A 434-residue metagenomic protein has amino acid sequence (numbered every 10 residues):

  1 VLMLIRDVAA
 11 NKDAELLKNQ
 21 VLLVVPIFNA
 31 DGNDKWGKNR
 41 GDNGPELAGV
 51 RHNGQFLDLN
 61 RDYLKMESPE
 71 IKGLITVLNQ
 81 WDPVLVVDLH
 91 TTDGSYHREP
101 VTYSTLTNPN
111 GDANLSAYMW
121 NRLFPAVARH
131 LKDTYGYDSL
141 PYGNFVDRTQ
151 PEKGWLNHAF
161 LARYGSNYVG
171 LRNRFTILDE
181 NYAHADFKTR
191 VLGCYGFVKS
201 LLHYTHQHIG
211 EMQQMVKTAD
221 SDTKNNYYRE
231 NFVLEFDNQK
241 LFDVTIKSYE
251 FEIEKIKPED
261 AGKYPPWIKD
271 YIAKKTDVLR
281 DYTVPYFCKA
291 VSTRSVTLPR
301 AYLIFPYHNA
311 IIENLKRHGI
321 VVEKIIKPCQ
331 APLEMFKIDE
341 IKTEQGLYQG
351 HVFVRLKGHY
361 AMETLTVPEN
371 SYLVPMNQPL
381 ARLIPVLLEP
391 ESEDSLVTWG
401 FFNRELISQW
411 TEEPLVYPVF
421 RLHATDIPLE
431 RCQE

Functional and structural regions predicted by a protein language model:
V1-E434: Structured catalytic-domain cores with a bias toward divalent-metal coordination
